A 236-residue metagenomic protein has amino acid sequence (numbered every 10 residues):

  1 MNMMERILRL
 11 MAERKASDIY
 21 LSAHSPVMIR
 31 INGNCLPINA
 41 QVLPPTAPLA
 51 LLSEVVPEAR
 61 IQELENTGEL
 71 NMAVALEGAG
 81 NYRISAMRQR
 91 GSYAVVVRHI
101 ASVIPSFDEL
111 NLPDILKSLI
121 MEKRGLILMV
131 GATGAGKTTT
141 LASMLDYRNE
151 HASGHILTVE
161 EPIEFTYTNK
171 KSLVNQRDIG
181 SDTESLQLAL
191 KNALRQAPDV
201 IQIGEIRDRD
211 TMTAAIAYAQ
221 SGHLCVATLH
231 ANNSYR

Functional and structural regions predicted by a protein language model:
M1-R236: Short, flexible helix-loop junctions that flank or precede catalytic/ligand sites
